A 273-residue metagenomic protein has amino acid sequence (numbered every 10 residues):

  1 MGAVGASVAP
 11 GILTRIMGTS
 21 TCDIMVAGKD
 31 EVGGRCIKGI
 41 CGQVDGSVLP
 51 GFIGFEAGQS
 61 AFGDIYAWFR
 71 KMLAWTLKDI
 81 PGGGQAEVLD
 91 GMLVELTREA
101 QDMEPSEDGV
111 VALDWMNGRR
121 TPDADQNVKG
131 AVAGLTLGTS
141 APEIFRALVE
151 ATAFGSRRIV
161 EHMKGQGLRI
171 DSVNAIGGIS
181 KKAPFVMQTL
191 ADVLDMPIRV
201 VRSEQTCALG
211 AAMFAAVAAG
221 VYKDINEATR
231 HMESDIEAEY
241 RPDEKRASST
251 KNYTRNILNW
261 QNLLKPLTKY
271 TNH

Functional and structural regions predicted by a protein language model:
M1, T19-S20, L190, Q205: Conserved glycosyltransferase catalytic-site signature
M1-I12: Conserved phosphate-binding catalytic cores of ATP/NTP-utilizing and phosphoryl-transfer enzymes
G5-S7, D23-G28: Short beta-strand-to-turn element immediately C-terminal to the catalytic PLP-Schiff-base lysine in fold type I
P10-R15, G34: Conserved ATP-binding loop and adjacent catalytic segment of the adenylate-forming AMP-binding
T14-S20, I24, L113: Short beta-strand segments
M25-H273: Glycine/Thr-rich phosphate-binding loops that ligate phosphate moieties of nucleotide and other phosphorylated ligands
